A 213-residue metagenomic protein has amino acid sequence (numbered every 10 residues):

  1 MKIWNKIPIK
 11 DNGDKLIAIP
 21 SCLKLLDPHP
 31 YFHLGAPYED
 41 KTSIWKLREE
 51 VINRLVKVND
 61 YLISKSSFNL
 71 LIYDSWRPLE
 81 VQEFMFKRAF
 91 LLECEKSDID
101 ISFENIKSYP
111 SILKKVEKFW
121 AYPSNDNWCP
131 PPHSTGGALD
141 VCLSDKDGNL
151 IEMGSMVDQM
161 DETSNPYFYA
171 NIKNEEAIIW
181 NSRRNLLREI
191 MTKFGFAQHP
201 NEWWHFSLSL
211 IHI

Functional and structural regions predicted by a protein language model:
M1-S75, L79-P200: Extracytoplasmic cell-surface/polysaccharide-interacting catalytic and binding patches
F206: Conserved metal-phosphate-binding beta-hairpin within the catalytic cores of diverse ATP-dependent phosphoryl-transfer
I211-I213: Conserved small/polar residues in nucleotide/adenosyl-binding loops
